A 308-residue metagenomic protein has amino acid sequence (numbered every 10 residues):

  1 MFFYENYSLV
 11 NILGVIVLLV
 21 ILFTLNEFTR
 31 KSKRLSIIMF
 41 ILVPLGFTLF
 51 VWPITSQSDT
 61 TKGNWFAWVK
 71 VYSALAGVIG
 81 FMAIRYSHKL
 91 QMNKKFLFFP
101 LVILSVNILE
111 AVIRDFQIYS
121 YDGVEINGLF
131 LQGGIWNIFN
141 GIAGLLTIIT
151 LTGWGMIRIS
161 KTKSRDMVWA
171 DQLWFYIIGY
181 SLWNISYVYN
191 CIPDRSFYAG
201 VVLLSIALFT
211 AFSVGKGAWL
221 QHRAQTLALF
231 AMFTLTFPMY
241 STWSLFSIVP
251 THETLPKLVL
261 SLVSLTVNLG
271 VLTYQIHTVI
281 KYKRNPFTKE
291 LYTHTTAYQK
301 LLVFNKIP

Functional and structural regions predicted by a protein language model:
M1, S58-G63, G123-N137, I248-L260: Membrane-interface segments at the starts/ends of alpha-helical transmembrane spans
F2-K89: An N-terminal, globular interaction/scaffold subdomain
N6-N26, L42-L45, K95-L104, L146-I149 (+2 more regions): Hydrophobic transmembrane helix bundles of membrane-integrated enzymes that assemble and modify cell-envelope
N11-I21, K70-R85, N140-G155, L203-L208 (+1 more regions): Hydrophobic cores of alpha-helical transmembrane segments in multi-pass inner/ER membrane proteins, independent
V17-F23, A199-P308: C-terminal transmembrane-bundle signature of multipass membrane proteins, characterized by strong activation on
V20-S32, V78-Q91, T152-K163, T210-G217 (+1 more regions): C-terminal ends of transmembrane helices
I41-T60, V78-R85, L101-Y119, W174-N190 (+1 more regions): Hydrophobic alpha-helical transmembrane segments and adjacent interfacial helices in integral membrane proteins
Q91-A218: Generic multipass alpha-helical transmembrane bundles of integral membrane proteins
